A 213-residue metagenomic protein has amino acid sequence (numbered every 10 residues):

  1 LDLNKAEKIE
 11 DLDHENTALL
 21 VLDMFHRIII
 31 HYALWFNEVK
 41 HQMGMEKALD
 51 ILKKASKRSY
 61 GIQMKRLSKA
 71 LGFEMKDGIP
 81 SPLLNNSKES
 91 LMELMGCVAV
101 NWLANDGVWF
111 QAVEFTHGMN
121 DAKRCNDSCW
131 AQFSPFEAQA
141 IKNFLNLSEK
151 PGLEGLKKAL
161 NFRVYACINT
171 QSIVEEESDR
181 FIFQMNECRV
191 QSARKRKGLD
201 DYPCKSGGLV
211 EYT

Functional and structural regions predicted by a protein language model:
L1-K88, N105: N-terminal, charged low-complexity regulatory/assembly segments
I28, W102, K205: Aromatic-acidic/polar surface patches that form glycan- and anion
W35, W109, E211-Y212: Short, hydrophobic/aromatic alpha-helical segments in well-folded domains
A70-L71, L83-Y202: Amphipathic interaction/junction segments at domain boundaries or subunit interfaces
C204-T213: C-terminal non-catalytic interaction appendages of large macromolecular assemblies
